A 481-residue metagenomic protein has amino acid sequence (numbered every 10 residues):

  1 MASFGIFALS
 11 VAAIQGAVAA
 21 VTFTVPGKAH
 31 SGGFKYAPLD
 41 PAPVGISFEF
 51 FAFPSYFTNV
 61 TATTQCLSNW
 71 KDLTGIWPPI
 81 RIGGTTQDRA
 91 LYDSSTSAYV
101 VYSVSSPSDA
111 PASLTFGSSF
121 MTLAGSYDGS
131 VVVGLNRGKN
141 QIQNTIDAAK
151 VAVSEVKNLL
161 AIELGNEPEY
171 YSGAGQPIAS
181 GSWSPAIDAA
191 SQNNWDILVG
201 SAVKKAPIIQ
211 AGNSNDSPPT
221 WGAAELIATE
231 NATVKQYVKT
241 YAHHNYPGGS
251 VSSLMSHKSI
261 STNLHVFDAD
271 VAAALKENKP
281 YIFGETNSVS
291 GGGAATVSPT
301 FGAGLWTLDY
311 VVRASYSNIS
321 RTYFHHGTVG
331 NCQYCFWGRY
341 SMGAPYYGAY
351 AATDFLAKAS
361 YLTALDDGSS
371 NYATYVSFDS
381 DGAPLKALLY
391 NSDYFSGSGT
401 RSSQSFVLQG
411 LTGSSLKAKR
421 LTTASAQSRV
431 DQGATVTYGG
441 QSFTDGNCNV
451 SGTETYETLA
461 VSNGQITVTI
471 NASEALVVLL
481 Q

Functional and structural regions predicted by a protein language model:
M1-T24: Fungal secretory targeting signals
T22-P207, A211, P219-L226: N-terminal catalytic cores of secreted or lumenal carbohydrate-active enzymes
I46, I80, I162, E167 (+6 more regions): Conserved, mostly hydrophobic/aromatic
F48, I82, V133, L164 (+5 more regions): Conserved beta-strand positions
A148-V151, S182-T307, S317: Noncatalytic carbohydrate-binding groove/subsite architecture in carbohydrate-active enzymes
F283, N287-A383: Aromatic/acidic polysaccharide-binding cleft in carbohydrate-active enzymes
D367-G413, A418-Q427, S473-L476: Carbohydrate-binding surface patches
S403, L408-N471: Acidic, Ser/Thr/Pro-rich beta/coil linker or hinge segments at domain junctions
